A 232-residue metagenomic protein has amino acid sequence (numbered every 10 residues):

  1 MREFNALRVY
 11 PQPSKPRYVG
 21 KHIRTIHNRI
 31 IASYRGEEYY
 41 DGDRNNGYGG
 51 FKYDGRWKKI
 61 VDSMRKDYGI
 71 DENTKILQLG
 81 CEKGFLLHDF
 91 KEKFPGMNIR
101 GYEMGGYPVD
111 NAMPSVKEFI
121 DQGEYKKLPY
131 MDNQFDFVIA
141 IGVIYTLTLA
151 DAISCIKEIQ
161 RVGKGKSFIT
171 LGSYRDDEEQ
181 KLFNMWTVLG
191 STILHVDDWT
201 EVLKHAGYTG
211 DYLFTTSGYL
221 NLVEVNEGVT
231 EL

Functional and structural regions predicted by a protein language model:
M1-Y68, K75-P129, L147-S154, E158 (+1 more regions): Class I (Rossmann-like) S-adenosyl-L-methionine-dependent methyltransferase catalytic domain, capturing the SAM-binding
D136, G165: Conserved acidic residues
I139: A conserved beta-strand element that flanks and buttresses the S-adenosyl-L-methionine
V143: Hydrophobic adenine-recognition pocket in adenosine-nucleotide-binding enzymes
